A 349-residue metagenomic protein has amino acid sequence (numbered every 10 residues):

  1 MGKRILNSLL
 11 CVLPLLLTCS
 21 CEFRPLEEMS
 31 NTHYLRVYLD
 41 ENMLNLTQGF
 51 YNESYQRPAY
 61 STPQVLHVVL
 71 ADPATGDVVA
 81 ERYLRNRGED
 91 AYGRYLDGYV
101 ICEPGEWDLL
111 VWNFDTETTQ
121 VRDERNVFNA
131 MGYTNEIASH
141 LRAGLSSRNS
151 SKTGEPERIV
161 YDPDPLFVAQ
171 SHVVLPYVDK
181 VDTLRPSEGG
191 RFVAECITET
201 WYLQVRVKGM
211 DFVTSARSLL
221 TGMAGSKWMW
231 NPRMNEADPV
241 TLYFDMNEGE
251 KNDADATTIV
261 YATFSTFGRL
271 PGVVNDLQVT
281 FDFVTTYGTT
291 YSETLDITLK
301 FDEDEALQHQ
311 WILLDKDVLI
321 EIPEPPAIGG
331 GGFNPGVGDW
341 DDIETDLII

Functional and structural regions predicted by a protein language model:
M1-L9: Bacterial N-terminal signal peptides that target proteins for export
G2, L15-F50, G338-L347: Bacterial Sec-dependent N-terminal signal peptides
S30-R36, L66, W107, E199: Short structural boundary motif marking the start of a folded domain
L39-Y60, Q204-F212: Structural motif
Q64-D123, T214-F301: Tryptophan-paired
E81-A194: Short, low-hydrophobicity acidic/polar segments
R142-A262: Acidic, serine/threonine- and glycine-rich low-complexity intrinsically disordered segments that serve as flexible
Y261-I349: Hydrophilic extracytoplasmic domains
